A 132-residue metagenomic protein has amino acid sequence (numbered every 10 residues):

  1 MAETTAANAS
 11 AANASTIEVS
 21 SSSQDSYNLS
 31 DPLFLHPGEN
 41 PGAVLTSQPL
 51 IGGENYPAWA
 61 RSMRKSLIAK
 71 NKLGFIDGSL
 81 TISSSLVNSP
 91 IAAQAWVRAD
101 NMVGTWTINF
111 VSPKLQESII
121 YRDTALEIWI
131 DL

Functional and structural regions predicted by a protein language model:
M1-L132: N-terminal Lys/Arg-enriched interaction segments
